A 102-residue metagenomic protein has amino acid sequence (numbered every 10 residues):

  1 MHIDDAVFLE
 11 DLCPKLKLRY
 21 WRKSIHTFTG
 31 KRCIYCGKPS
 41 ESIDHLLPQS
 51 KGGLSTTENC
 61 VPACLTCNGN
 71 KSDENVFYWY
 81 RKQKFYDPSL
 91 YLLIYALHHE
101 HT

Functional and structural regions predicted by a protein language model:
M1-K31, P88-L90, I94-T102: Short, charged surface segments at domain edges that flank catalytic/cofactor-binding sites
R32-P62, K71-Y78: Histidine-centered nuclease catalytic patch
E58-N59, G69-T102: A detector for short metal-coordination/catalytic motifs
